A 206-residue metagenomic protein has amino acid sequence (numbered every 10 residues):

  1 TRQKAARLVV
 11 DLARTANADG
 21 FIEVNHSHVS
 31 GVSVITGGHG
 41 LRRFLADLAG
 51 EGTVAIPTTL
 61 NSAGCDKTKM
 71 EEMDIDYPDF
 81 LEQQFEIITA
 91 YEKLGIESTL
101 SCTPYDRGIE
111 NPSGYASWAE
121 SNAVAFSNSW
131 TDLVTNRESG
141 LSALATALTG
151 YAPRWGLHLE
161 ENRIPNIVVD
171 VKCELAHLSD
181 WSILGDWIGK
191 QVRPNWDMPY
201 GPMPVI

Functional and structural regions predicted by a protein language model:
T1-I206: Non-transmembrane, aqueous-exposed alpha-helical and coiled segments at domain scale
